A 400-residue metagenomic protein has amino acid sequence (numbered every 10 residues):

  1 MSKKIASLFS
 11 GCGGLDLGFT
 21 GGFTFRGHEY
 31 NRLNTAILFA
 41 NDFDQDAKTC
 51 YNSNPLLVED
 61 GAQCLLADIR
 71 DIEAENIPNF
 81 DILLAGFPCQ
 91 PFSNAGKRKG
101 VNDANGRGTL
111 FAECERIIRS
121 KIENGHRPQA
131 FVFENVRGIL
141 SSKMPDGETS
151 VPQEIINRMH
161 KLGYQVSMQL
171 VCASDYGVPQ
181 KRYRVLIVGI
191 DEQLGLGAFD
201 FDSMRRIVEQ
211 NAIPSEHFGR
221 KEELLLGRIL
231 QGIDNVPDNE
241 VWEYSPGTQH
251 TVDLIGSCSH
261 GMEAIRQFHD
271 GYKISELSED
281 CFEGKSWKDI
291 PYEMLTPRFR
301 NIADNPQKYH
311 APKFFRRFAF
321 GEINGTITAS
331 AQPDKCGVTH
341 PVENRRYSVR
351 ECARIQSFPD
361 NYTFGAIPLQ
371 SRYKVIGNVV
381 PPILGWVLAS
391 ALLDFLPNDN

Functional and structural regions predicted by a protein language model:
M1-T35, R158, R184, V188-N400: S-adenosyl-L-methionine-dependent DNA methyltransferase catalytic core
S2-P128, V136-Q153, H160: Core alpha/beta nucleotide-donor-binding catalytic domains of modification enzymes
F43, A47, A173-P179: Short, conserved secondary-structure transition motifs
D68, M168-L170, Q307-A311: Short gly/ser/thr-rich secondary-structure transition/capping motifs
E75-I77, G177-Q180: Short glycine-biased active-site loop of nucleotidyltransferases that positions the nucleotide triphosphate and helps
F87-P88, P128, P179, P359 (+1 more regions): Proline-centered helix-kink/hinge sites
Y164-D175: Conserved S-adenosyl-L-methionine
